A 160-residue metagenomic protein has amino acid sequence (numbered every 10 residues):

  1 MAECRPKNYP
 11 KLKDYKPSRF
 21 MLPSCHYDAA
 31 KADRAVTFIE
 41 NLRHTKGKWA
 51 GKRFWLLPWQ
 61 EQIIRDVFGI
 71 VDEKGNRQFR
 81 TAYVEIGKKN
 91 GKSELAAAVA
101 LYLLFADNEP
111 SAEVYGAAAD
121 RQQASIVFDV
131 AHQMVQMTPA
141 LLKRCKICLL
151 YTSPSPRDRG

Functional and structural regions predicted by a protein language model:
M1-S153, R157-G160: Phosphate/NTP-binding elements of NTP-utilizing enzymes
